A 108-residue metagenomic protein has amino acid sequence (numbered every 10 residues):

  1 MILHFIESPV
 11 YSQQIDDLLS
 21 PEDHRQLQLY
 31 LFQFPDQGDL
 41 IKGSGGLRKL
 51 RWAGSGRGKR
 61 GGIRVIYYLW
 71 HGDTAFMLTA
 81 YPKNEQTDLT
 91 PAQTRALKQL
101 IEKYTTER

Functional and structural regions predicted by a protein language model:
M1-E22: Arg/Lys-rich, positively charged N-terminal/basic patches that mediate binding to nucleic acids
E7, D23, L27, K59-G62 (+2 more regions): Amphipathic alpha-helical interface surfaces
Q14, Y30, L100: Residues that form generic nucleotide/phosphate-binding pockets
L19-G38: Compact soluble domain cores
Q37, I41-Y81, E85: Basic/aromatic recognition patch in beta-strand/loop cores that engages polyanionic ligands
Y68-R108: Enriched for short, Lys/Arg-rich terminal
